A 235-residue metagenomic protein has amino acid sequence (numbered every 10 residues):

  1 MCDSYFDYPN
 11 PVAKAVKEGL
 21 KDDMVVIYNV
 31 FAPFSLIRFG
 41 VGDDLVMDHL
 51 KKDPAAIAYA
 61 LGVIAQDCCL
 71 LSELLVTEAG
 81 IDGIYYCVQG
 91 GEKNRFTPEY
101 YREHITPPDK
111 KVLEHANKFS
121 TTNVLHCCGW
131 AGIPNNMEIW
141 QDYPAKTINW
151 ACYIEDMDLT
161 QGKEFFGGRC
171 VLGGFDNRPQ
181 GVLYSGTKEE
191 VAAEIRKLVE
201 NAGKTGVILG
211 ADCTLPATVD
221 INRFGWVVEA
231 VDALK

Functional and structural regions predicted by a protein language model:
M1-K235: Active-site loop segments of alpha/beta catalytic cores
